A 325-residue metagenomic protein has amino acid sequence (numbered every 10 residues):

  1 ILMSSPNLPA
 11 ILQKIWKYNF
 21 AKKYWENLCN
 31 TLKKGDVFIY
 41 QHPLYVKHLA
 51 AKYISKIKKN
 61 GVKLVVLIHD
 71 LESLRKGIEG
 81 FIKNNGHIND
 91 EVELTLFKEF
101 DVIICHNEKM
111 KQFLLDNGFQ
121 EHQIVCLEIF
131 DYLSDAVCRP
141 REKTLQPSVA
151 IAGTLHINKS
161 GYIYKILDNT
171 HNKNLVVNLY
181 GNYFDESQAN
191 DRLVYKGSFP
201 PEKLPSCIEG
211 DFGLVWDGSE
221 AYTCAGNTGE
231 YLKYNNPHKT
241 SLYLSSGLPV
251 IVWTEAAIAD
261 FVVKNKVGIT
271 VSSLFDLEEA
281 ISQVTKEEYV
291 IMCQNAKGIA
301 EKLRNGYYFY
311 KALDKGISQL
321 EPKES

Functional and structural regions predicted by a protein language model:
K17, N27-L49, G61-V65: Short N-terminal targeting/anchoring amphipathic segment
K56-K59, I82-I103: Membrane-proximal helix-turn-helix segments that form the acceptor-binding/catalytic region of lipid-linked
V65-K83: A short, histidine- and acid-enriched strand-loop-helix "catalytic/donor-clamping" loop that lines the nucleotide-sugar
K76-E79, K98-I124: A short, active-site helix/loop in glycosyltransferases that binds the activated sugar's phosphate group
F130-E209: Conserved catalytic-core segment of nucleotide-activated headgroup transferases in glycan assembly
S206-S246, V252-D260: Nucleotide-sugar-dependent
N265-V271: A short acidic/histidine/glycine-rich donor-binding loop in glycosyltransferase catalytic cores
S272-E279, K286-S325: A charged, aromatic-enriched C-terminal amphipathic alpha-helix characteristic of glycosyltransferases across folds
